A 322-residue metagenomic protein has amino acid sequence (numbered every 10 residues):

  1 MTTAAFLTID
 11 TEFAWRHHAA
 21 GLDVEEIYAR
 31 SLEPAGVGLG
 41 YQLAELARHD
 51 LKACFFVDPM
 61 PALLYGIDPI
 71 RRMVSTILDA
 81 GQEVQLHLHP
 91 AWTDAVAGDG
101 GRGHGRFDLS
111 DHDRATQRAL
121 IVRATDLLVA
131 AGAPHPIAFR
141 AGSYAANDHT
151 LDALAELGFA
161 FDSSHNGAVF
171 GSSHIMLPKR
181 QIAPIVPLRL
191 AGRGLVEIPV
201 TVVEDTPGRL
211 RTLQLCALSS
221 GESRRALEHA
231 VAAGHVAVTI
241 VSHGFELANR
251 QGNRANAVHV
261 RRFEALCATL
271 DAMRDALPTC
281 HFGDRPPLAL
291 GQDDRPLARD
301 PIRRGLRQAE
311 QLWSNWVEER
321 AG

Functional and structural regions predicted by a protein language model:
M1-A80: Active-site beta->alpha N-cap acidic-glycine motif
A5-I9, A53-F55, V84-L88, I137-F139 (+3 more regions): Hydrophobic faces of well-ordered beta-strands that scaffold small-molecule active sites in alpha/beta enzyme cores
L7-A19, D58, L88-A91, I198-V203 (+1 more regions): Short loop/turn segments at strand-loop or loop-helix junctions that form parts of catalytic or ligand-binding pockets
E25-E33, F56-L64, R106-A115, I137 (+2 more regions): The substrate-binding groove and active-site-proximal loops of carbohydrate-active enzymes, especially glycoside
F56-A145, S242, R250: Metal-dependent polysaccharide deacetylase catalytic core of the NodB/CE4 family, i.e., the active-site-bearing domain
A95-G98, H174-L177, A248-A257: Histidine/acidic-residue-rich catalytic or RNA/ligand-binding cores of hydrolases and nuclease-related proteins
R140-H235: Active-site-adjacent pocket scaffolds in enzyme catalytic domains
L215-G322: C-terminal domain-boundary segment and adjacent tail
